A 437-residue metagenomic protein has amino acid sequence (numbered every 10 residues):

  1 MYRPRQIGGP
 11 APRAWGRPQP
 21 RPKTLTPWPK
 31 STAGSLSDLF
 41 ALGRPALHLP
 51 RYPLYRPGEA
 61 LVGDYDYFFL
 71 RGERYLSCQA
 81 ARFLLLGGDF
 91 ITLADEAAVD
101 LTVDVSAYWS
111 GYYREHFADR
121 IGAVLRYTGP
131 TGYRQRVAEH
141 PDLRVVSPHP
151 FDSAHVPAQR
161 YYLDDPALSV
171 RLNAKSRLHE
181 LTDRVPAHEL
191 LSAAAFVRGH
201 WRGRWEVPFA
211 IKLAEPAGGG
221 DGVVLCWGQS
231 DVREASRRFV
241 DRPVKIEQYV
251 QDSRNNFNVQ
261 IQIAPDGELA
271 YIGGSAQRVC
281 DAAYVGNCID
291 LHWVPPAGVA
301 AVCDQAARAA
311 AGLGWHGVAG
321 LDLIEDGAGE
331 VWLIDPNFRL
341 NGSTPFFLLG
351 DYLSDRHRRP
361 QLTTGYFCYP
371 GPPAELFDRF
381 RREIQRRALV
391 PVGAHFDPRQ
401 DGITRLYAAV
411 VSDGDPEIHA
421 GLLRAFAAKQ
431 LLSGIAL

Functional and structural regions predicted by a protein language model:
M1, Q6, L25, S354-L437: Peripheral (often C-terminal) accessory segments that flank ATP-dependent C-N-forming ligase machineries
T26-L101: N-terminal "leader" segments that precede or initiate the main folded domain
E73-F83, A94-W201, P216: Conserved N-proximal alpha/beta basic substrate-recognition cap immediately N-terminal to, or forming the N-lobe
R184-V185, V224-D252, I435-A436: Conserved ATP-binding module of the ATP-grasp superfamily
F209-E234, N256-N258, V279-W293: Glycine-rich phosphate-binding loop of ATP-grasp-fold ATP-dependent ligases
D252-S253, N258-G312, N337-T364: ATP-dependent carboxylate/phosphate-activation module, predominantly the ATP-grasp catalytic core and closely related
A283-A328, F367-A388: A long amphipathic alpha-helix within ATP-dependent nucleotide-binding catalytic cores
